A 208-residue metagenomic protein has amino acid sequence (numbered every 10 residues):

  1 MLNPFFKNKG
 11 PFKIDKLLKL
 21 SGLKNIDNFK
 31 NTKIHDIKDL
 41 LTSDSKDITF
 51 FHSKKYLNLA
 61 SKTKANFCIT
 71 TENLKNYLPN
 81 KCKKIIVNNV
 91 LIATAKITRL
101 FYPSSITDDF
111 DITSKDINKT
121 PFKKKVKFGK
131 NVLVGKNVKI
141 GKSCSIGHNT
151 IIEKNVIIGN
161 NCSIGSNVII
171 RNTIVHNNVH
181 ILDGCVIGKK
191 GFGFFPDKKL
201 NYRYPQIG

Functional and structural regions predicted by a protein language model:
M1-N118, N178, G184-C185, K189-R203: Terminal amphipathic alpha-helical/low-complexity segments used for targeting or macromolecular assembly
F50, K115-G208: Structural signal for interior beta-strand "rungs" in well-ordered beta-sheet cores of soluble enzyme domains
